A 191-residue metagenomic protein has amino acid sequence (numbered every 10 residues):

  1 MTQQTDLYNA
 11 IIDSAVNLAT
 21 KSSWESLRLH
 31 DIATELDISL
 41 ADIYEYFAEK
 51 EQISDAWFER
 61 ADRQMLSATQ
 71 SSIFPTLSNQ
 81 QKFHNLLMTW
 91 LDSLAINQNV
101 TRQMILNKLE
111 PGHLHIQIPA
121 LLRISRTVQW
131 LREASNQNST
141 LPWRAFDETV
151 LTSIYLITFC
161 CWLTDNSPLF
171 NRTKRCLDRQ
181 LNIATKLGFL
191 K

Functional and structural regions predicted by a protein language model:
Q4, A10, L18-A56: Helix-turn-helix
A19, Q52-A61, T101-M104, K108: Alpha-helical DNA-contacting segments of helix-turn-helix folds
A56, Q70-V100: Hydrophobic alpha-helical connector segments
E59-L66, I73: Short, basic, alpha-helical segments at the C-terminal edge of helix-turn-helix-like DNA-binding modules
L94-H113, S125-V128, R132: Amphipathic alpha-helical segments used for helix-helix packing
H113-Q137, A145-L156: Amphipathic alpha-helical packing segments from all-alpha helical-bundle domains
Q129, E133, T164-K191: C-terminal peripheral helix-coil segments that are non-catalytic and often amphipathic
P142-L163, R175-I183: Hydrophobic alpha-helical segments that form the core of small-molecule binding pockets and/or dimer interfaces
